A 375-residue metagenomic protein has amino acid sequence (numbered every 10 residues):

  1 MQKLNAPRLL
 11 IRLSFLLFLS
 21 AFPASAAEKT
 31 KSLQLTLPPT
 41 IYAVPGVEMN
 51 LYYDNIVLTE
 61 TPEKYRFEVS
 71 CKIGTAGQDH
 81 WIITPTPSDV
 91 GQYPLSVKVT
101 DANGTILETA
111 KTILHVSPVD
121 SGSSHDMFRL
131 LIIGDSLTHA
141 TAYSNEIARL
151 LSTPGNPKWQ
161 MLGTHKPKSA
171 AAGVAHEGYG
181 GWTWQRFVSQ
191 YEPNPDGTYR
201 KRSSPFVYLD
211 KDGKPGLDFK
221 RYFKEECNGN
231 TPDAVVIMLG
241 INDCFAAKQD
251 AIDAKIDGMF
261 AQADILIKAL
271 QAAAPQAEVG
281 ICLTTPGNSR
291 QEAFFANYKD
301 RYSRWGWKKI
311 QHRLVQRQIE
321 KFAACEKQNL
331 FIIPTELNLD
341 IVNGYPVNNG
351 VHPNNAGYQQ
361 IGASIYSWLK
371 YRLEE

Functional and structural regions predicted by a protein language model:
R12-A21: Bacterial N-terminal signal peptides
A27-S123: Beta-strand-enriched, solvent-exposed domains that form extended recognition/catalytic surfaces
H115-H139, L162: Low-complexity, Pro/Ser/Thr- and charge-rich linker/hinge segments at domain boundaries
D126-R129, P154-Q160, N230-V236, A274-G280 (+2 more regions): Loop/turn elements at helix/coil->beta-strand transitions in domains of secreted/extracellular proteins
L131, H139-A251: Conserved SGNH/GDSL esterase-like catalytic core that processes O-acyl groups on lipids and polysaccharides
I133-L137, L162-P167, I237-N242, C282-P286 (+2 more regions): Active-site-proximal beta-strand/loop segments in catalytic clefts of secreted hydrolases
F260, I267, G287-P334, N355-G362: Substrate-gating cap/lid alpha-helix
P346-E375: Histidine-centered active-site loop/cap adjacent to the catalytic His in serine esterases/O-acetyl transfer systems
